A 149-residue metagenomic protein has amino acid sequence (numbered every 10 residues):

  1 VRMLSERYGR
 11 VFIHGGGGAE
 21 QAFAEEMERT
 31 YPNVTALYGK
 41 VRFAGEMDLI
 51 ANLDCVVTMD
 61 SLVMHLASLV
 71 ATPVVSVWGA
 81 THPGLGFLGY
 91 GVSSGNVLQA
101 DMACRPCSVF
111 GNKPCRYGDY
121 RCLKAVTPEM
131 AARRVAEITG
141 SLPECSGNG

Functional and structural regions predicted by a protein language model:
V1-A80: Donor-binding and catalytic core of enzymes assembling or modifying cell-surface/extracellular glycoconjugates
E26-L37, S68-G147: Nucleotide-sugar donor-binding patch of glycosyltransferase catalytic domains
